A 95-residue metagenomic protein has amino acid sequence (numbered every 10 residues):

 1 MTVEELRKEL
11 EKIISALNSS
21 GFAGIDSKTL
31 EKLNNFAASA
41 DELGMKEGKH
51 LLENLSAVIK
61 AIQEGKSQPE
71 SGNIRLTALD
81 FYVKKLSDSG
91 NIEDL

Functional and structural regions predicted by a protein language model:
M1-S15, S39, K46, I62-L95: Amphipathic, coiled-coil-like alpha-helical segments
I13, K32-L33: TPR repeat positional signature
F22-K32: Alpha-helical segments in soluble extracytoplasmic regions
K28-T29, L43-I59: Short, well-ordered alpha-helical segments that carry or flank key catalytic/ligand-binding motifs at enzyme/regulatory
N34-A38: Amphipathic alpha-helical segments within well-ordered protein domains
